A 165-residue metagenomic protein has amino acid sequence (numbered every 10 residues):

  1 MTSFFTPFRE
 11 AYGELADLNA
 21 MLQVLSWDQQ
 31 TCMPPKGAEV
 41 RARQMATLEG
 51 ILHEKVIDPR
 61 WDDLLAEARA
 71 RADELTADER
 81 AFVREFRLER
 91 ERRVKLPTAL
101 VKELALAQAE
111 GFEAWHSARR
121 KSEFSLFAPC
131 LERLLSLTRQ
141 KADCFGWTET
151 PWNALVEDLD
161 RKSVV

Functional and structural regions predicted by a protein language model:
M1-R161: A well-structured
V164-V165: Conserved small/polar residues in nucleotide/adenosyl-binding loops
